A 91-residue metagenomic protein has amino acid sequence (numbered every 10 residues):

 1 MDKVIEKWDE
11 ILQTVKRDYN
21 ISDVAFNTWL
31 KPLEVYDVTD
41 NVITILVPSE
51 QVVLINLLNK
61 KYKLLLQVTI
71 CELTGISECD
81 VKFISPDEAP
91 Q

Functional and structural regions predicted by a protein language model:
M1-Q91: Intrinsically disordered, low-complexity basic tails and flexible linkers associated with large NTP-driven
